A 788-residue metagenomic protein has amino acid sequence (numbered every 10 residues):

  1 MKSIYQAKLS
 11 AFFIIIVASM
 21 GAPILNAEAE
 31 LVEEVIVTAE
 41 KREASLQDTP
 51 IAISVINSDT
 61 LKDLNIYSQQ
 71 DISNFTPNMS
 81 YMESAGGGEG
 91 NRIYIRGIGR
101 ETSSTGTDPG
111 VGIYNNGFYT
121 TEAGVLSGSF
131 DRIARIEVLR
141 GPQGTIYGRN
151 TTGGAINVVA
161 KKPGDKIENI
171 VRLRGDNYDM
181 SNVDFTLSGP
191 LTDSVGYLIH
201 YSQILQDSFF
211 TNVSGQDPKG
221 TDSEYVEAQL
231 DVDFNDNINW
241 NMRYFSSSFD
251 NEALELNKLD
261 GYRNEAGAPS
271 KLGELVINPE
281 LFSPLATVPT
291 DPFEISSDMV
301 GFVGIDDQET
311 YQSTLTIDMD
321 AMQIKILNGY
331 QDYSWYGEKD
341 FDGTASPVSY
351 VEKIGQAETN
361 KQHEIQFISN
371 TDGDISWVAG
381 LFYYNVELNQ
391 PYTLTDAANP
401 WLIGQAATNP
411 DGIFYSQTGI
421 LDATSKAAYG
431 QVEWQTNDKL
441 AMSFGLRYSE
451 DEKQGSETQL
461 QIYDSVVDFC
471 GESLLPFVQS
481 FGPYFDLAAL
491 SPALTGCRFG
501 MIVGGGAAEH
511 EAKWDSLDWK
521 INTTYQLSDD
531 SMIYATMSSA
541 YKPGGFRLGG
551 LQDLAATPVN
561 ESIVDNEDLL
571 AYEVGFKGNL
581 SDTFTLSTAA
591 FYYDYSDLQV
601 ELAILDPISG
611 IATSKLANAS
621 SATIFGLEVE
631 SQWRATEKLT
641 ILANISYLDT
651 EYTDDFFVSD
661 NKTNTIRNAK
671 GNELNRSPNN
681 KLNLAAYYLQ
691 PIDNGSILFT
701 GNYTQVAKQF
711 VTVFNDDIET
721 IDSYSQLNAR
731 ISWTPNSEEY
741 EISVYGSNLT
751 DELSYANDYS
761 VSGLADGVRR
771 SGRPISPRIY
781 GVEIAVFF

Functional and structural regions predicted by a protein language model:
M1-L64, Q70-N74, D236-N237, Y311 (+3 more regions): N-terminal Sec signal peptide and the immediately downstream disordered periplasmic leader that contains the TonB box
E30-K166, V574: Acidic, small-polar-rich N-terminal luminal/periplasmic segments of exported/outer-membrane proteins
D108-G110, E122, D131-R140, T145-V226 (+5 more regions): Outer-membrane beta-barrel translocator/receptor signature
N157, D165-K166, R174, T186-S283 (+8 more regions): Periplasmic-side early beta-strands and strand-to-turn transitions of outer-membrane beta-barrels
D231-N235, F367-N370, S376, F382-Y384 (+2 more regions): Structural signature of Gram-negative outer-membrane beta-barrels, strongest in the C-terminal barrel of TonB-dependent
T314-K339, Q526-K542, L548-G549, I563-N618 (+4 more regions): Membrane-embedded beta-barrel scaffold of Gram-negative outer-membrane proteins
W377, Q435-M442, E450, T585-D594 (+2 more regions): Gram-negative outer-membrane beta-barrel transporters
T704-T712, W733-F788: C-terminal beta-signal and adjacent terminal beta-strands/loops of Gram-negative outer-membrane beta-barrel proteins
